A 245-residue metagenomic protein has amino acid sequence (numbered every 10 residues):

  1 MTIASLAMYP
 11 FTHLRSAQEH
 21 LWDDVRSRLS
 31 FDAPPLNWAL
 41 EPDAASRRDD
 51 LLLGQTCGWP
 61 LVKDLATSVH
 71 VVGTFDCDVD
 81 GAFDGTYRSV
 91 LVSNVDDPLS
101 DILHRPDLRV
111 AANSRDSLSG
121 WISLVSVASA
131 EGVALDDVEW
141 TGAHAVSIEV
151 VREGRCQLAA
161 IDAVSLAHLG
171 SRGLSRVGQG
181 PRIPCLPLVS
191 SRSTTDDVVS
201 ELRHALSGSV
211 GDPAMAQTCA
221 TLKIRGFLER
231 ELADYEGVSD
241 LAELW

Functional and structural regions predicted by a protein language model:
M1-T86, A214-W245: N-terminal hydrophobic or amphipathic helices and topogenic motifs
I3, G73, V79-G81, G85-V90 (+2 more regions): Periplasmic-binding protein-like
A4-D24, D84-I148, V164, A216-Q217 (+2 more regions): Bilobed "Venus flytrap"/periplasmic-binding protein-like clamshell domains and structurally analogous long
A45-S46, R105, V151-R152: Hydrophobic residues within well-ordered alpha-helices
L52-A66, V150-G173: A ligand-binding cleft/hinge motif common to bilobed small-molecule-binding domains
G120-V125, V150, G170-G173, P187-L188: A short secondary-structure junction signal
L202-Q217: Short glycine/proline-rich, acidic loop/turn segments that cap or connect secondary-structure elements
